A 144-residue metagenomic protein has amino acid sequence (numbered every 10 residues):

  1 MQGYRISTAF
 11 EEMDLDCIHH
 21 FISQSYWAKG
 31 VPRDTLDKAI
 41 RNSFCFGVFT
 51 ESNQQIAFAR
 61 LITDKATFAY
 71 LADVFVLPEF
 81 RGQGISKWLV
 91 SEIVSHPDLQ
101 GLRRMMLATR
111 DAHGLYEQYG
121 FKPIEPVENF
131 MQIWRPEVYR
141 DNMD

Functional and structural regions predicted by a protein language model:
M1-V31, F49, N142-D144: Short amphipathic alpha-helix that is part of the acyltransferase structural core
Q2-G3, S7-F10, D14, S91-R104: Short, flexible, glycine-rich and Lys/Arg-enriched loop motifs at helix boundaries that contact anionic partners
D34-S52, I56-F75: A conserved beta-strand-loop-helix scaffold within acyl/acetyltransferase catalytic domains
F80-L89: Conserved acetyl-CoA pyrophosphate-binding loop and the N-cap/start of the following alpha-helix in GNAT-like
G101-M105, T109-W134: Conserved active-site alpha-helix within GNAT-family acetyltransferase domains
